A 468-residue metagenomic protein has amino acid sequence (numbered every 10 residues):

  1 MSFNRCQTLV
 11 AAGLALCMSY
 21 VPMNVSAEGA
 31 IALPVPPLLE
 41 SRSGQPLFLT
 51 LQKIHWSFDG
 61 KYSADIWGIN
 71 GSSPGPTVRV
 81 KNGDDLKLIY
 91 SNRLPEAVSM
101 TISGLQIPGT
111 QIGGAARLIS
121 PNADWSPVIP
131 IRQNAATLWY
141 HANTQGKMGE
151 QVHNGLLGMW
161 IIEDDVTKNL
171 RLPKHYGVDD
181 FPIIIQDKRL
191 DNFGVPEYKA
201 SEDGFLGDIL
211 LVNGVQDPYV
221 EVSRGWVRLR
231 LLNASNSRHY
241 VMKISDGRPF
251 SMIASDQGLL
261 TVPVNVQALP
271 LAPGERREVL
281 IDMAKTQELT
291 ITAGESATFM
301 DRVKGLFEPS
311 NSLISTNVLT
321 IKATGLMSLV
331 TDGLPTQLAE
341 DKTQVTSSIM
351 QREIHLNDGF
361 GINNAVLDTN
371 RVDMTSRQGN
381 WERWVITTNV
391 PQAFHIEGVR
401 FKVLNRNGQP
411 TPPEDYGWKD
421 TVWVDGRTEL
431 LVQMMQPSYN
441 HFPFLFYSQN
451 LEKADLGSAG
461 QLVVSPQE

Functional and structural regions predicted by a protein language model:
S2-V10: Bacterial N-terminal signal peptides that target proteins for export
A11-Y20: Bacterial N-terminal signal peptides
S26-A272, V279, K285, T320-Q337 (+6 more regions): Histidine-centered copper-binding motifs that mark active-site loops of extracellular/periplasmic copper enzymes
L88, P127, V279, I291-A293 (+3 more regions): A generic structural signal for residues embedded in beta-strands
G146-G149, G155, T286-K322, Y447-L462: Terminal connector regions
V212-Q216, T261-N265, A365-R371, D415-W418: Active-site-adjacent structural elements in folded domains
Q351-I362, L367-V403, D420-H441: C-terminal substrate/ligand-recognition segments
K402-E468: C-terminal soluble interaction/assembly domains
